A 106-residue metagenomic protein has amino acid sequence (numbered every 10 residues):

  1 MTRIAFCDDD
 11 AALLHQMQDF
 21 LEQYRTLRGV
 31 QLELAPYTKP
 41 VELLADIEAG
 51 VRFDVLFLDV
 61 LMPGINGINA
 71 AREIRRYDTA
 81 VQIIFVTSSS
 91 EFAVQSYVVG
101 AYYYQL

Functional and structural regions predicted by a protein language model:
T2-L21, L56: Conserved acidic segment of CheY-like receiver
F6, P36, F85-V86: Conserved SAM-binding loop
A11, Y24-R25, E48-R52, Y97-V98 (+1 more regions): Inter-domain helical "communication" segments and dimerization helices that couple sensory or membrane-embedded modules
H15-Y24, L43-L44, A71: Short, well-ordered amphipathic alpha-helices
R25-L34, A80-V81: A generic structural motif
L34-P36, Y104: Conserved beta-strand scaffold positions in the cores of enzyme catalytic domains, especially in NTP/NDP-utilizing
P36-V55: Acidic, metal-coordinating helix/loop segments flanking the phosphotransfer/catalytic sites of two-component signaling
F53-L106: CheY-like receiver
